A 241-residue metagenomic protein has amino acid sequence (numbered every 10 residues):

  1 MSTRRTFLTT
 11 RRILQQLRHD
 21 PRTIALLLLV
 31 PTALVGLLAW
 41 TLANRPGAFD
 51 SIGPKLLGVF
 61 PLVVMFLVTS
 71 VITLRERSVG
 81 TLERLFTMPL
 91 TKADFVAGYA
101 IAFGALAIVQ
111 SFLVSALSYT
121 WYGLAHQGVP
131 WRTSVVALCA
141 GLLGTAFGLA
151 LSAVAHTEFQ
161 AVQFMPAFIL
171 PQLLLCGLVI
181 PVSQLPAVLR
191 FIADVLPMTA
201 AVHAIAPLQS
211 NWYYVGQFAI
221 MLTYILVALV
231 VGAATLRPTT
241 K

Functional and structural regions predicted by a protein language model:
S2-E83, A93-F112, W121-T133, Q160-Q163 (+2 more regions): Transmembrane helix-boundary elements of multi-pass transport/secretion proteins, especially ABC-type permease modules
L37-R45, A155-V195: Transmembrane helix segments
L56-M65, G104, L138, A167-L175 (+1 more regions): Hydrophobic transmembrane alpha-helices
R132-A155, L173-C176, T223-V231: Hydrophobic alpha-helical transmembrane segments of polytopic membrane proteins
L178-L222: Terminal transmembrane helical anchor/hairpin motif
